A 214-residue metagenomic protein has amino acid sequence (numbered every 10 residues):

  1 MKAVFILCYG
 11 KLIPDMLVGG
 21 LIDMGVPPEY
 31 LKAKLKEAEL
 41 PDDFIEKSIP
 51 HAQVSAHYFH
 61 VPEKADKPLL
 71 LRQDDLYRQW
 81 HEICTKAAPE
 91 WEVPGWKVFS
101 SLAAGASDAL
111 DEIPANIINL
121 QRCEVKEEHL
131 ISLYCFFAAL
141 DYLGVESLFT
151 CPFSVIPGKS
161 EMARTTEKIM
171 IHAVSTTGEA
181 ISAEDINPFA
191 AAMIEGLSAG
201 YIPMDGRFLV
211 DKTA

Functional and structural regions predicted by a protein language model:
M1-F5: Extreme N-terminal starter segment of soluble prokaryotic enzymes
L7, R122-V125, A183-I186: Glycine- and other small-residue-rich loops at beta-strand/loop junctions that grip anionic moieties
L12-L17: Short N-terminal binding/cap micro-motifs at the start of the first secondary-structure element
D23-L110, H172-A191, M204, F208: Glycine-rich nucleotide/cofactor/substrate-binding loop typically near the N-terminus or early in the first domain
P28-Y30, A138-A214: Mobile "lid/hinge" segments at catalytic clefts and subdomain interfaces of large enzymes
A104-M162: Gly/Ser-rich oxyanion-binding loop with an adjacent helix/lid that shapes the negatively charged ligand pocket
